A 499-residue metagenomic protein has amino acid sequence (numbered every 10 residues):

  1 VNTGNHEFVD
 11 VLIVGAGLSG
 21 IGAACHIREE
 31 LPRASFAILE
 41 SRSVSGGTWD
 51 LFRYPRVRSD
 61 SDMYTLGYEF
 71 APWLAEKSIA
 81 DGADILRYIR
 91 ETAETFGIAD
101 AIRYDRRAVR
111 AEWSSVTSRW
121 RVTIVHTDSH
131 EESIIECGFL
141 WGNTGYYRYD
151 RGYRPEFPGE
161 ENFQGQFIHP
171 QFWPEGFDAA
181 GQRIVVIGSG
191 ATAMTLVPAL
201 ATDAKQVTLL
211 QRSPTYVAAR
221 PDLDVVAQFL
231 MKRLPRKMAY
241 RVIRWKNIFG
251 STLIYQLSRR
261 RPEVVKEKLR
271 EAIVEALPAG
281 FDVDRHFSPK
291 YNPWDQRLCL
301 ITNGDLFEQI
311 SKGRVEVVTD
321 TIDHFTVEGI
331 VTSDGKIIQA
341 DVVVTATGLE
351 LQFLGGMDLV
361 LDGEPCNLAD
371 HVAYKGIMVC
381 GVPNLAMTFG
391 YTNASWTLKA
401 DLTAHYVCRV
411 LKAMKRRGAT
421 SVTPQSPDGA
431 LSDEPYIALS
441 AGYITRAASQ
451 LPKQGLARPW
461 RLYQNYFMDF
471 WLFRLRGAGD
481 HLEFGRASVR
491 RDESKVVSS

Functional and structural regions predicted by a protein language model:
N5-F8, L12-I13, L18, G22-A23 (+5 more regions): Rossmann-like dinucleotide-binding core of oxidoreductases
V9, I13, L18-I102, Q211-R212 (+1 more regions): Beta1-alpha1 glycine-rich phosphate/pyrophosphate-binding loop at the start of Rossmann-like nucleotide-binding domains
V14, I134-Y147, I184-I187, I330 (+1 more regions): Short hydrophobic core segments
Y54, A346-M414: Glycine/threonine-rich phosphate-binding loop and adjacent beta-strand/alpha-helix elements that clamp
W73-E91, R103, I187, L257-K266 (+1 more regions): Short beta-strand to alpha-helix junction loop
E76-R148, R314, H324-F325: Feature captures the FAD/FMN-dependent oxidoreductase FAD-binding
A276-Q339: Alpha/beta-hydrolase fold catalytic core
D401, H405-S499: C-terminal active-site-capping segments
